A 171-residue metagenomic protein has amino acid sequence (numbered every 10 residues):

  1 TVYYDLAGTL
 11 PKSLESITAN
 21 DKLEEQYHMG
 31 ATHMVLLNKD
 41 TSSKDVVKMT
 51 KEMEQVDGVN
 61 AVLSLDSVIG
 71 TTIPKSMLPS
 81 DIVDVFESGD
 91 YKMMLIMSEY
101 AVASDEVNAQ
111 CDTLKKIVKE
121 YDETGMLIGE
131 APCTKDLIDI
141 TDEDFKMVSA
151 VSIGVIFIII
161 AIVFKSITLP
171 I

Functional and structural regions predicted by a protein language model:
V2-L169: Structured non-transmembrane domains adjacent to transmembrane bundles in polytopic membrane proteins
